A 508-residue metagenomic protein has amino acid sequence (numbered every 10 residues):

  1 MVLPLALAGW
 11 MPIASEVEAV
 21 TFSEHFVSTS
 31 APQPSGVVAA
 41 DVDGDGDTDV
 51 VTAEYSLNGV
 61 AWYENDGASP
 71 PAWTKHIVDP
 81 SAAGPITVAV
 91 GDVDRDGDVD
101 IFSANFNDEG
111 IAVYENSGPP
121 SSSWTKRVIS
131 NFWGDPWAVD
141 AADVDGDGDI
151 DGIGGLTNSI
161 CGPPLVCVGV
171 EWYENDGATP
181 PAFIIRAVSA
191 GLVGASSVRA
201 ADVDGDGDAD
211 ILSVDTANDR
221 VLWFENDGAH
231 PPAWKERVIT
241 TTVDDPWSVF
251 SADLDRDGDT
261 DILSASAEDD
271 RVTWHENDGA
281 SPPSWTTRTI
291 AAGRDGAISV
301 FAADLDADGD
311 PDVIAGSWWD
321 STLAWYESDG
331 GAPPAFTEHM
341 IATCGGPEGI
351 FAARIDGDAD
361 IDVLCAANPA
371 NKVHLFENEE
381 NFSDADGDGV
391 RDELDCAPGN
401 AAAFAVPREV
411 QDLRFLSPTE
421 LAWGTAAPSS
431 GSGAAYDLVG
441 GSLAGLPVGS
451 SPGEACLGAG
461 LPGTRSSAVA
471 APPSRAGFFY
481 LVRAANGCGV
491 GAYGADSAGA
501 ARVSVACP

Functional and structural regions predicted by a protein language model:
V17-P32, E64-A83, E115-G134, E174-V193 (+5 more regions): Blade-edge motifs of beta-propeller repeat domains
S35-G44, I86-V93, W137-V144, S196-V203 (+3 more regions): Beta-propeller blade termini
G46-T48, G97-V99, G148-I150, G154 (+7 more regions): Glycine-aliphatic tripeptides that mark coil-to-beta-strand junctions in extracellular and membrane proteins
V50-E54, I101-N105, G152-L156, I211-D215 (+3 more regions): Hydrophobic beta-strand segments that make up the repeating blades of beta-propeller and related beta-repeat
S56-N58, N107-E109, T157-P163, A217-D219 (+3 more regions): Short glycine/acidic-enriched loop and turn motifs that connect beta-strands
E348-F382: Blade-level signature of beta-propeller repeat domains, shared across WD40, Kelch, NHL, RCC1 and BNR/Asp-box propellers
E380-L421, S429, G445, G463-G477 (+2 more regions): Extracellular calcium-associated, cysteine-rich motifs in secreted modular proteins
G433-Y436, A471-V490: Beta-strand-rich modules
